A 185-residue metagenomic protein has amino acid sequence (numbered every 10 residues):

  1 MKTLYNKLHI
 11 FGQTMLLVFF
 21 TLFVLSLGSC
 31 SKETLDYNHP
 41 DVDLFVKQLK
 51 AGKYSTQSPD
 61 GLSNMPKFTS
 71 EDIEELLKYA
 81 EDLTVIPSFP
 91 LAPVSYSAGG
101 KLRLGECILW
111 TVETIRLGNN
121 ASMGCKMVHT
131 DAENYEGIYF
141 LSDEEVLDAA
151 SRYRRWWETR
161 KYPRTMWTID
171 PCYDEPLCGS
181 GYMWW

Functional and structural regions predicted by a protein language model:
T3-L16: Bacterial N-terminal signal peptides that target proteins for export
T14-S26: Bacterial N-terminal signal peptides
S26-S29, D41, T84-W185: Long, helix-rich interaction regions
S31-E33: Bacterial signal peptide processing site
D41, F68-E75, A149: Structural recognition of alpha-solenoid helical scaffolds
F45, E75-A80: Buried hydrophobic core positions in alpha-solenoid tandem helical repeats
S58-G61, I108: Conserved hydrophobic register position within alpha-solenoid helical repeats
K67-F68, Y79, I115-N119: Residue-level signature of the C-terminal ends
